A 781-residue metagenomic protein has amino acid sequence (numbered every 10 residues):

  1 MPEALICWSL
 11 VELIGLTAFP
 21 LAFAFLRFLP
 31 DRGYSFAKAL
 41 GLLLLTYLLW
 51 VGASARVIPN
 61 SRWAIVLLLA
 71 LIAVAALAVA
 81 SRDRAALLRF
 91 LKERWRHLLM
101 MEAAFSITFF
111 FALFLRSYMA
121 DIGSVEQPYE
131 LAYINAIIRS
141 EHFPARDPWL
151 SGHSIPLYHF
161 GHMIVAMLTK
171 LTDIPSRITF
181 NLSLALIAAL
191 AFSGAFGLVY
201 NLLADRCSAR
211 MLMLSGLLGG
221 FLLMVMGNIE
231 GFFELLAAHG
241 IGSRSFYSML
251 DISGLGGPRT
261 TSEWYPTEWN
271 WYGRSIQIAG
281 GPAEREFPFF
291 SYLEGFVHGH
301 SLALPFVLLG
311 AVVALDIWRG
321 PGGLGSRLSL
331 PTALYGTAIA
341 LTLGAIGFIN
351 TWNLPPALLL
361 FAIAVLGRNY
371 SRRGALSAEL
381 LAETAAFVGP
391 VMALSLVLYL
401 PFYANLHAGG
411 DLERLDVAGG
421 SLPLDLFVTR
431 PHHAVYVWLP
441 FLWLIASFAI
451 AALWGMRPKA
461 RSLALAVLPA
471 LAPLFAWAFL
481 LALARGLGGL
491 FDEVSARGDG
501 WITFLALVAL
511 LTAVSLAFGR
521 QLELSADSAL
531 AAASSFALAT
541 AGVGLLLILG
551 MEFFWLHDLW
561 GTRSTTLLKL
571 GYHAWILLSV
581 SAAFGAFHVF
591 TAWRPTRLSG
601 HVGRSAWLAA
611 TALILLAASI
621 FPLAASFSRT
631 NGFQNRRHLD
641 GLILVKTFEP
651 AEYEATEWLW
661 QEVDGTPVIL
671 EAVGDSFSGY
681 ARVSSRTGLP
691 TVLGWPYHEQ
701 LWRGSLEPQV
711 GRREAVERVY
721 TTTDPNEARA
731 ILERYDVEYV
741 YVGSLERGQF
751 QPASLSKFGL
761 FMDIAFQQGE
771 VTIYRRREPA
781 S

Functional and structural regions predicted by a protein language model:
M1-A4, R96-M101, I107-L309, I669 (+1 more regions): Active-site lumenal/periplasmic loops and adjacent helix-entry segments of GT-C-fold, multi-pass membrane
M1-W95, Y399-Y403, L412-G420, L424-E523 (+3 more regions): Membrane-embedded, hydrophobic transmembrane alpha-helices
N60-F114, L203-F221, R327-T337, A517-A541 (+4 more regions): Start-transfer (signal-anchor) and selected internal transmembrane alpha helices of multi-pass inner/ER membrane
A185-A188, A357, T503, T562-H588: Hydrophobic/aromatic-rich transmembrane helices and adjacent perimembrane loops
S208, A314-R327, A357-M392, V417-V428 (+3 more regions): Perimembrane helix-loop-helix junctions
S291-E294, G336-I349: Membrane-interface alpha helices of multi-pass inner-membrane proteins
A333, T384-L396, L465-L474, V589-A624: Signature aromatic-anchored transmembrane alpha helix within multi-pass, membrane-resident enzymes that catalyze glycan
H601, A609, L613, L623-S781: Extracytoplasmic
